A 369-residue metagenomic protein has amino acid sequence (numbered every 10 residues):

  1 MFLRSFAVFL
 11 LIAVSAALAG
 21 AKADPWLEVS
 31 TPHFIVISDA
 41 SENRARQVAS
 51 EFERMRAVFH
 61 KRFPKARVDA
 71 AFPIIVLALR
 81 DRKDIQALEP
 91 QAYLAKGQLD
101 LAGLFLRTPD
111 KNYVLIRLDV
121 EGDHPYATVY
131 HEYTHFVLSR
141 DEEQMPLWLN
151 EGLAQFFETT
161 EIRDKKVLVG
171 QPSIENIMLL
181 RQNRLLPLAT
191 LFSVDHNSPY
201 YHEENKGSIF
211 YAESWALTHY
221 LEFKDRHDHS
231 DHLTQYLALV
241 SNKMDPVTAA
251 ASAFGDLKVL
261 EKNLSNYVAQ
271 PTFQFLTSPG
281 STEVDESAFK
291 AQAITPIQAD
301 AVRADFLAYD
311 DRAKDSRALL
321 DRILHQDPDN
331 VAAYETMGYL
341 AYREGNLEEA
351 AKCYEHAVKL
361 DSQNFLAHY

Functional and structural regions predicted by a protein language model:
M1-S5, T218: Positively charged n-region of N-terminal signal peptides that target proteins for export
S5-A16: Bacterial N-terminal signal peptides
A21-L153, F157-V167, N183-L186, V194-S208 (+1 more regions): Juxtacatalytic substrate-recognition/specificity segment
R46, S50-A57, K61, A127 (+11 more regions): Solvent-exposed, polar/charged alpha-helical surfaces in well-ordered, non-transmembrane soluble domains, broadly
W148, T159-Q298: Long, contiguous interaction/recruitment modules in multidomain scaffold/adaptor proteins
L239-Y369: Beta/coil-rich, acidic/histidine-enriched accessory regions frequently appended to metallopeptidases
